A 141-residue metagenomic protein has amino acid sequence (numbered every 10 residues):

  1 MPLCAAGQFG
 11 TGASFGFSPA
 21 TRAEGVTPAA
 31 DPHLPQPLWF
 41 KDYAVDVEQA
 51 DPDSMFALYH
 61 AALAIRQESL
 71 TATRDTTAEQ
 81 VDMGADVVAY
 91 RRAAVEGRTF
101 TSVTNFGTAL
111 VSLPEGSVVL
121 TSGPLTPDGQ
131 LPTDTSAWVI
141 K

Functional and structural regions predicted by a protein language model:
M1-F100, A109: Loop/helix patches that line or flank the sugar-binding groove of alpha-linked glycan CAZymes
E24, G123, L131-P132: Short, surface-exposed secondary-structure junctions/capping segments
A94, G123, I140-K141: Short, flexible beta-strand-to-coil junctions
A94-V95, P114, L131: Flexible, charged surface loops at secondary-structure boundaries
F100, A109-P127: Beta-strand-rich binding/interaction modules
P127-K141: C-terminal beta-strand-rich structural cap/linker in extracellular carbohydrate-active enzymes
